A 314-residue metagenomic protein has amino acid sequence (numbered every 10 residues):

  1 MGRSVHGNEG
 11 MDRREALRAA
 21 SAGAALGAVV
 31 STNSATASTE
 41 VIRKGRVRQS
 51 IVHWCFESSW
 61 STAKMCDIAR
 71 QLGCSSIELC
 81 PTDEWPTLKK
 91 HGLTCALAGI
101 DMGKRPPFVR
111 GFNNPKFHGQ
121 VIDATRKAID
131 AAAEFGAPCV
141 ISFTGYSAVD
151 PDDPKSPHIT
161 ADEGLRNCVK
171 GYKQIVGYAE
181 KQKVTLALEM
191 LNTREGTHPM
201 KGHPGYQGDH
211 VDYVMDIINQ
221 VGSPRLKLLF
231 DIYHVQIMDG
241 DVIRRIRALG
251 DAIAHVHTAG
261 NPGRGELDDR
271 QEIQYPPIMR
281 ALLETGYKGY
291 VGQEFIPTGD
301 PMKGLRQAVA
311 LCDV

Functional and structural regions predicted by a protein language model:
G2-S50, C55-Q71, E78, A137-P138 (+3 more regions): Histidine-acidic metal/acid-base catalytic patches
A20-V29, V41-R43, G111-K227, I237: Active-site acidic/histidine proton-transfer and metal-coordination neighborhood in alpha/beta enzyme cores
T82, G145, L191, N261 (+1 more regions): Flexible loop residues that form catalytic and substrate-binding hotspots at small-molecule/glycan-binding clefts
W85-L88: Active-site-adjacent beta->alpha loops and helix N-cap segments on the catalytic face of soluble alpha/beta enzymes
L93-G119: Mid-chain, structured segments of secreted extracytoplasmic proteins
G103-V109, S147-D150, T193-E195, A259-G265: Conserved radical SAM core fold
